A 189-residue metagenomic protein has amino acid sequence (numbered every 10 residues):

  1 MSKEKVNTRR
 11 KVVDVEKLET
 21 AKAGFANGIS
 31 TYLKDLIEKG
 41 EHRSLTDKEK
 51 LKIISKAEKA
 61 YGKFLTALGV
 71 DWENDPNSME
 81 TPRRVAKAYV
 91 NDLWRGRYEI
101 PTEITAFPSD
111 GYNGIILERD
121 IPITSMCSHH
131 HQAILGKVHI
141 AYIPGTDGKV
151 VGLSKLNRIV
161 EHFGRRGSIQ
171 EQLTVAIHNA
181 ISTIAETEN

Functional and structural regions predicted by a protein language model:
S2-N189: A domain-level signal for the structural core that forms small-molecule/cofactor-binding pockets and catalytic centers
